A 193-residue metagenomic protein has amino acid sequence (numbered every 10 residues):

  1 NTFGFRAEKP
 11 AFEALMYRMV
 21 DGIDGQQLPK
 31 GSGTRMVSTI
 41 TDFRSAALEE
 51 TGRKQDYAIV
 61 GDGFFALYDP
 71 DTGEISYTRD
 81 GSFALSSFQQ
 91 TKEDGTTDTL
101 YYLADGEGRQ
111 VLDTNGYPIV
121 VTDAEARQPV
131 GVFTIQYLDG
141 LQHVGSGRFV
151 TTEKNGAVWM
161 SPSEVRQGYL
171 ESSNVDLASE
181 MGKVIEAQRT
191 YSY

Functional and structural regions predicted by a protein language model:
N1-T99, A104-Y193: Amphipathic alpha-helical polymerization modules
